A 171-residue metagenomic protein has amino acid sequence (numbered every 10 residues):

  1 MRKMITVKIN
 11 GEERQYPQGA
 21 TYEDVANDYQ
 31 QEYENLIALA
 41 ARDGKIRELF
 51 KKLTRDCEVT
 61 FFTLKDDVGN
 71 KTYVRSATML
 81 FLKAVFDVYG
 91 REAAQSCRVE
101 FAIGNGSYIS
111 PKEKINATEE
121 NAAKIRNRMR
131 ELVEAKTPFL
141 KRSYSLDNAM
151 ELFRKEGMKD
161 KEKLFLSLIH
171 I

Functional and structural regions predicted by a protein language model:
M1-T78, K83-G106, K114, N127-E131: Ubiquitin-like/PB1-type beta-grasp interaction modules and other compact soluble beta-rich domains
R42, F101-N105, S143-R154: A glycine-rich phosphate-binding loop feature that marks nucleotide/adenosyl-phosphate handling sites
A117-A122: Glycine- and Gly-Pro-enriched alpha-helical subdomains that act as flexible, kink-prone "lid/hinge" or packing modules
K124, R128-E134, R154-K159: Compact, aliphatic and Gly/Pro-tolerant "microcore" segments centered on a short helix or tight beta-hairpin and their
E131-L146: Flexible helix-coil linker/hinge segments at domain or subdomain boundaries
M150-L166: Short, low-order "capping/linker" segments at domain edges
I169-I171: Conserved small/polar residues in nucleotide/adenosyl-binding loops
